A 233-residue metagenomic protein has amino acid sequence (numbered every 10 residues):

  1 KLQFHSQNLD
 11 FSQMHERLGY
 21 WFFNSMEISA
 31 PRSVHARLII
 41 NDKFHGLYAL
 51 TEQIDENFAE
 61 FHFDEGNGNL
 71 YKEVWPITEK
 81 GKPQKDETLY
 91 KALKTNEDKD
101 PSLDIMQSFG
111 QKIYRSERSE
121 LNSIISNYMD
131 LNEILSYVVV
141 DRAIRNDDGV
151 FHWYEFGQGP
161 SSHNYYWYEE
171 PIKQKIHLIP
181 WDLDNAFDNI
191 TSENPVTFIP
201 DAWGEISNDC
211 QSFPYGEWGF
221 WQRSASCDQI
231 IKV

Functional and structural regions predicted by a protein language model:
K1, S6-Q7, S25-P31, K43-D147 (+4 more regions): Internal "kinase-insert"/substrate-recognition segments embedded within catalytic cores of ATP-dependent enzymes
N8-I28: A conserved alpha-helical element in kinase catalytic cores
L9, E52, E56, I172 (+1 more regions): Short, glycine-/Ser/Thr-/acidic-enriched flexible segments
M14-H15, I28-R32, I134-L135, G157-S162: Short, glycine/acidic-rich beta->alpha junctions
H15-E16, Y48-L50, F58-D64, D147-F156 (+3 more regions): Short, solvent-exposed loop/turn and secondary-structure capping segments
P31-S33, G66, P160-S162, K173 (+1 more regions): Short, solvent-exposed loop/turn segments at the edges of secondary structure
Q158-G159, Y168-V233: C-terminal catalytic region of ATP-dependent kinase domains
